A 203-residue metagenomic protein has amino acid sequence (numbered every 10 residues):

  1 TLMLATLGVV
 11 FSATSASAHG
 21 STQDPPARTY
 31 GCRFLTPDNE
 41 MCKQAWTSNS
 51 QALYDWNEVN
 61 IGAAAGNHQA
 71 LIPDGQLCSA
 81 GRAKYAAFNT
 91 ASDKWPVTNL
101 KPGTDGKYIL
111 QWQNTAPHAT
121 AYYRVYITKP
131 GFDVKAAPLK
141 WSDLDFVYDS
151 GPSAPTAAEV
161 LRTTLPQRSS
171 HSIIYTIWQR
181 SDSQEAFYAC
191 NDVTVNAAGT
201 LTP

Functional and structural regions predicted by a protein language model:
T1-A18: Secretory targeting and sorting signals
S17-H118, Y122-P138: N-terminal "mature-chain" segments and other terminal, solvent-exposed stretches
I109-Q113, Y126, V160-T164, Y175-I177 (+1 more regions): Residues within well-ordered beta-strands of beta-sheet-rich folds
A116, P130-F132, L165-S170, N196-T200: A short, structured loop/turn motif at beta-sheet edges
T120, E185-C190: Short edge beta-strand segments in beta-sheet-rich domains
T128, R168-S183: Internal, hydrophobic beta-strand segments that form the core of beta-sheet-rich folds
A136-L161: Extracellular carbohydrate recognition and processing domains and analogous Trp-centered ligand-binding platforms
Y188-P203: Extracytoplasmic/periplasmic copper-protein system
